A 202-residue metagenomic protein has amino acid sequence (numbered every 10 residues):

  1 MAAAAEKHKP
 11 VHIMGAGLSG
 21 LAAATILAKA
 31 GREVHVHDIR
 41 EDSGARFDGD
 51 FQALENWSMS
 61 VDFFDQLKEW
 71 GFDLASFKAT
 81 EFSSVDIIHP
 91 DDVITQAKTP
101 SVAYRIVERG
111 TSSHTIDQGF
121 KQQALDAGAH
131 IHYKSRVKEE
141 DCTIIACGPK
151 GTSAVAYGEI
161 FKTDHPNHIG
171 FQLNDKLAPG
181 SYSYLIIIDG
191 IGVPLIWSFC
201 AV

Functional and structural regions predicted by a protein language model:
E6-V36: N-terminal Rossmann-like FAD-binding beta1-loop-alpha1 element of flavoenzymes
A16, H114-V202: Predominantly flavin-linked oxidoreductase catalytic cores and closely associated redox partners
A23, R46, A154-A156: Short glycine-/acidic-enriched loop or helix-start segments at secondary-structure transitions that form or flank
A28-D50: Glycine-rich FAD pyrophosphate-binding loop
S43-P90: N-terminal FAD cofactor-binding segment of flavoenzymes
S58-V61, T99-Q122, A201-V202: Short beta-strand to alpha-helix junction loop
I88-V93, I188-I191: Short acidic-glycine loop/turn motifs at beta-strand connectors
